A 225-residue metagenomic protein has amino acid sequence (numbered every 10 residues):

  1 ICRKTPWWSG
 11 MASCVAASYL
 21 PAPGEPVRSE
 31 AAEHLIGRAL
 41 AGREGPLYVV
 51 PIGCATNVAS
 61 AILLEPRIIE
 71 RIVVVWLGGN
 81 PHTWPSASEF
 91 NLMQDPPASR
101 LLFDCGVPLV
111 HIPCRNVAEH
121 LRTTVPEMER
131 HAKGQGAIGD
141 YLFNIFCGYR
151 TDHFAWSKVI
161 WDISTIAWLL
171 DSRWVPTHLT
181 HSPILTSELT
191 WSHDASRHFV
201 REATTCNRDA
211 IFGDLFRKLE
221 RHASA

Functional and structural regions predicted by a protein language model:
I1-G42, H198-C206, A210, F216-E220 (+1 more regions): Metal-dependent C-N hydrolase catalytic cores
I1-T5, E25-P26, E65-I69, R130-Q135 (+1 more regions): Short, functional N-terminal and low-complexity linear motifs
C2-K4, N80-A87, T186-E188: Generic structural signal for short, solvent-exposed loop/turn connectors between secondary structure elements
W7-S13, A31-G37, V73-W76, G139-F143 (+1 more regions): Short amphipathic alpha-helical segments, especially helix-boundary/capping motifs
A17-V125, N207: Active-site histidine-anchored catalytic micro-motif
F90-R100, C105, L109-A225: Conformational coupling and interaction surfaces
